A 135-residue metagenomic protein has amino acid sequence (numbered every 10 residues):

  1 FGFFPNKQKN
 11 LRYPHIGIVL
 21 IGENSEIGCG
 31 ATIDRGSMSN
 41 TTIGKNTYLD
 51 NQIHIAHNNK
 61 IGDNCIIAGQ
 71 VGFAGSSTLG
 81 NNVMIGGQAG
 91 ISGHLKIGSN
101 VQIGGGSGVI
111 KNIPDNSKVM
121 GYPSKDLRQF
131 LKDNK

Functional and structural regions predicted by a protein language model:
F1-D126: Structural signal for interior beta-strand "rungs" in well-ordered beta-sheet cores of soluble enzyme domains
L131-K135: Long, leucine- and charge-enriched amphipathic alpha-helices that form heptad-repeat coiled-coil/leucine-zipper-like
